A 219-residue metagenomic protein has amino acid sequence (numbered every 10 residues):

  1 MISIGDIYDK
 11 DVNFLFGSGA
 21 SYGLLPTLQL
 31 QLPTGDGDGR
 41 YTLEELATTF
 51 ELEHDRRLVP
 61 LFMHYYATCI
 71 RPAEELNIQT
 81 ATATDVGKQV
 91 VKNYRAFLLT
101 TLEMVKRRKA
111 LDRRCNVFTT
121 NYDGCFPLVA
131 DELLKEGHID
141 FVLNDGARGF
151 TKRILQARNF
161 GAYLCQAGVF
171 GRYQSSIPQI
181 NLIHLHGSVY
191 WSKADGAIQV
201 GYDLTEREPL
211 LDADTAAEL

Functional and structural regions predicted by a protein language model:
M1-L219: Conserved catalytic-core helix/loop/strand module for nucleotide-ribose chemistry
